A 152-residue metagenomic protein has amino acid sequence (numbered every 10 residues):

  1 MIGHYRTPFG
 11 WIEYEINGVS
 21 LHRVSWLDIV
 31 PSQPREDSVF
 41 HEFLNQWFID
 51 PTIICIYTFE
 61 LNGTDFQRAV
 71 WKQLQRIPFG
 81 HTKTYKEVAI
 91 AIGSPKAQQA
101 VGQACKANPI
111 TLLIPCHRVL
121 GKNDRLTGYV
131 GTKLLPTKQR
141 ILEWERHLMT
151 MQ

Functional and structural regions predicted by a protein language model:
M1-K96, L148-Q152: Basic nucleic-acid-binding alpha-helical/helix-turn surface characteristic of O6-alkylguanine DNA
P78-H81, P109, L134: Flexible interhelical turns and helix-capping residues at alpha-helix boundaries within structured domains
Q98-V101: Helix-turn-helix DNA-binding helix
A104-A107, L113: Major-groove DNA-recognition helix of helix-turn-helix-type DNA-binding domains
L112-V119: Short Lys/Arg-enriched helix C-cap and helix-to-coil transition segments that create basic nucleic-acid-contact patches
K122-Q152: …primarily DNA-binding HTH/wHTH and HhH modules…
